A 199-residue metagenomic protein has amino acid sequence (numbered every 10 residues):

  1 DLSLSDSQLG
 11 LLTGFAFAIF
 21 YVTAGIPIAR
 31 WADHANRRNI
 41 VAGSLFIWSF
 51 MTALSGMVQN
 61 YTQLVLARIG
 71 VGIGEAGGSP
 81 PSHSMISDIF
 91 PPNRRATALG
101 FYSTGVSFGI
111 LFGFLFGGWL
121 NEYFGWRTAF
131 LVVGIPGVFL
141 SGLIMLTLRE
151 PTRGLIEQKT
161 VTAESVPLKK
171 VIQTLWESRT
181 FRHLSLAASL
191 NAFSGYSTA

Functional and structural regions predicted by a protein language model:
D1-T23: Extracellular/periplasmic helix-loop-helix junction of adjacent transmembrane segments in MFS-like secondary
S3, N36, M57-Q63, G74 (+1 more regions): Helix-breaking motifs and short loop linkers at transmembrane-helix boundaries and internal kinks in secondary membrane
F17-I26, A76, I110-L111: Residue-level signature of mid-helix packing/kink "hotspots" within the transmembrane helices of 12-pass Major
T23-T62: Conserved MFS/SLC helix-loop-helix module at the cytosolic interface between two early adjacent transmembrane helices
A67-F108: Cytoplasmic helix-loop-helix junction between adjacent transmembrane helices in 12-TM secondary transporters
Y102, V106-E150: Helix-loop-helix hairpin linking two adjacent transmembrane segments in secondary transporters
R153-S185: Juxtamembrane intracellular "pre-TM" segments in multi-pass secondary transporters
R179-A199: Extracytoplasmic gate region of multi-pass secondary transporters
